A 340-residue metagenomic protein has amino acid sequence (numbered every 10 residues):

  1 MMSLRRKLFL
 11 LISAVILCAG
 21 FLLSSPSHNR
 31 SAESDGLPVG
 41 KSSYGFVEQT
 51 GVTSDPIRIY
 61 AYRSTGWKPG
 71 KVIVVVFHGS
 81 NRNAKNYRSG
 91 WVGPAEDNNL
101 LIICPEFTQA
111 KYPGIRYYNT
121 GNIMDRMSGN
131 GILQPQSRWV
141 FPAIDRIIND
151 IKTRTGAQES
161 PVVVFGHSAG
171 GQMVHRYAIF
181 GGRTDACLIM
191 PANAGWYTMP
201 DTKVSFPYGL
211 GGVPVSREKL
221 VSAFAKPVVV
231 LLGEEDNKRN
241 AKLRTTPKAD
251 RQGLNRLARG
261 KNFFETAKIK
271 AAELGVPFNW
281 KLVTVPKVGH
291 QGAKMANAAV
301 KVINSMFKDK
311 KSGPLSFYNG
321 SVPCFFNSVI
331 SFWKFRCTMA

Functional and structural regions predicted by a protein language model:
I12-G20: Bacterial N-terminal signal peptides
G20-I73, N83-N86, D97, S128-I132 (+10 more regions): A domain-start/cap signature at the N-terminus of enzymes
V75-G79: The conserved beta1-alpha1 loop
S80, K85-D145, F264: Active-site machinery of serine-nucleophile hydrolases
C187-A272: The feature captures the conserved acid-bearing segment of alpha/beta-hydrolase catalytic domains
R244, F264-G313: C-terminal catalytic histidine-bearing segment of alpha/beta-hydrolase fold enzymes
